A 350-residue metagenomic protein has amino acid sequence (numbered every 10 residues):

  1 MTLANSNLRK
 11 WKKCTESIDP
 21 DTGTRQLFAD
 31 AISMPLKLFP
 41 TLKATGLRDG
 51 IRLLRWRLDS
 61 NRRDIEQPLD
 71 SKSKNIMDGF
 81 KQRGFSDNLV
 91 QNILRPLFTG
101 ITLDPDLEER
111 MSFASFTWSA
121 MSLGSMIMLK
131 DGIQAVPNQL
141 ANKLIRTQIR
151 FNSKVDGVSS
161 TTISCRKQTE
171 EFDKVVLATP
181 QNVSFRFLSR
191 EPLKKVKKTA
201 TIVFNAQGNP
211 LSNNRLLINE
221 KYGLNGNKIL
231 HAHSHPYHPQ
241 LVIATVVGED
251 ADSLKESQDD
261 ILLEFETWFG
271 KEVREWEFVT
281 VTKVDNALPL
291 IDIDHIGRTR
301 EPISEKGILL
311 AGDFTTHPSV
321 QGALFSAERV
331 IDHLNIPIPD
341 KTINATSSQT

Functional and structural regions predicted by a protein language model:
T2-D106: Mobile amphipathic helical/loop "lid" adjacent to a hydrophobic cofactor/ligand pocket
L3, R186-L188, I291, V320-Q321: Short glycine-/acidic-enriched loop or helix-start segments at secondary-structure transitions that form or flank
L8, I149-F151, V155, W276-V281: Generic structural signal for residues in well-ordered beta-strands
A114-T161: Helical element adjacent to the flavin cofactor pocket in flavoenzyme catalytic cores
L144, F172-D173, E305: Short, well-ordered alpha-helix to beta-strand connector turns
I149-F151, L177, L310: A structural signal for the hydrophobic beta-strands that form the central parallel beta-sheet of Rossmann-like
S153-Q258, L263-W268, Q349: Mid-domain catalytic core of redox enzymes that form a hydrophobic substrate pocket/lid adjacent to a catalytic redox
A232-T350: Conserved flavin/dinucleotide-binding core of flavoenzymes
